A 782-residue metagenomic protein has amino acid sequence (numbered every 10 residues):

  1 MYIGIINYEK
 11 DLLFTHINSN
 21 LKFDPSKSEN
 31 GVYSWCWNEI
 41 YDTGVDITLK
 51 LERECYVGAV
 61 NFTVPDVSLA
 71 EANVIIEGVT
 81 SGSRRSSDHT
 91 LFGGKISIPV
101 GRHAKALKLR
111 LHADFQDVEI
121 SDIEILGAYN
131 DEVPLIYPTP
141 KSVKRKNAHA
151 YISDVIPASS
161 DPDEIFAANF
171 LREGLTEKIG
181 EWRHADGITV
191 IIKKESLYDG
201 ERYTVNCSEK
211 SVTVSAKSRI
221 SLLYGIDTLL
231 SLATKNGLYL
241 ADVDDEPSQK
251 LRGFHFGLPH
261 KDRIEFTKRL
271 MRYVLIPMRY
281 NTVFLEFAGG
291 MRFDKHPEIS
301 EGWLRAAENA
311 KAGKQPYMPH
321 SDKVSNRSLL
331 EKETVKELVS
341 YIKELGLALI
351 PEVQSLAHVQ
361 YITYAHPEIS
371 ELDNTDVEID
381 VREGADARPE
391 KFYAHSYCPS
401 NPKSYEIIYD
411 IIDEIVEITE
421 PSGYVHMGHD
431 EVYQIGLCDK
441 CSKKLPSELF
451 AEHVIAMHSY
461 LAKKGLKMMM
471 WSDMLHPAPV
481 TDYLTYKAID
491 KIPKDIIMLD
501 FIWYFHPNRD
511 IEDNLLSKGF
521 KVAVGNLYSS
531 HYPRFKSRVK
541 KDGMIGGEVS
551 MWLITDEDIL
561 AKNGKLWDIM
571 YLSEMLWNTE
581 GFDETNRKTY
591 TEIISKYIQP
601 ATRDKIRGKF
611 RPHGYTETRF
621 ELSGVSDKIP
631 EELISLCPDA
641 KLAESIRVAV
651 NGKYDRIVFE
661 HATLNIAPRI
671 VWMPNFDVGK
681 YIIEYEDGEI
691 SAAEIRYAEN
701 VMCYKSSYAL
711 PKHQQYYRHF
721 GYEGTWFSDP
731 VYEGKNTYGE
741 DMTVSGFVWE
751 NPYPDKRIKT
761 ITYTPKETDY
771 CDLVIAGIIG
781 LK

Functional and structural regions predicted by a protein language model:
M1-Y56, T63-A72, E124-E132, K605-K609 (+2 more regions): Disordered, acidic Ser/Thr/Pro-rich linker "stalks" and the adjacent N-terminal cap of the next globular domain
I5-K10, H16-S19, L126-D245, M470-T485 (+2 more regions): Acidic, contiguous N-terminal accessory segments
I40-V45, E54, D66-Y129, N736-Y738: Trp- and acidic/polar-enriched beta-sheet ligand-binding modules for extracellular glycan and matrix recognition
G44, E52-A59, H103-A106, N651-V658 (+1 more regions): Extended extracellular/luminal ectodomain segments enriched in beta-structured repeat modules
I47-L49, R263-V274, N508-I511, Y532-K536: Short, acidic/polar
A104, I136-K146, L240, E337-S340 (+5 more regions): Substrate-binding groove of N-acetylhexosamine-processing glycoside hydrolases
S208-S442, L449, G721: Feature activates predominantly on carbohydrate-active enzymes
A601-K782: N-terminal/edge-of-domain interface segments
